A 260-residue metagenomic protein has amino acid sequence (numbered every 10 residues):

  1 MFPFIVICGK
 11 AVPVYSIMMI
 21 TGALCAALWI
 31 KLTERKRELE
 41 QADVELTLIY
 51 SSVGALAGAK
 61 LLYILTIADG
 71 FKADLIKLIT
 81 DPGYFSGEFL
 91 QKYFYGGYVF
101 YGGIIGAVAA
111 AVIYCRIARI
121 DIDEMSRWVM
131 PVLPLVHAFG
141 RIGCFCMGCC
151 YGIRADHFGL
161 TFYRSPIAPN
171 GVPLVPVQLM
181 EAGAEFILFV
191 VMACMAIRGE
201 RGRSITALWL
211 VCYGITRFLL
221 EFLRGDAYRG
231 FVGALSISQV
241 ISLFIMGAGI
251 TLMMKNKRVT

Functional and structural regions predicted by a protein language model:
M1-T260: A feature for loop-to-transmembrane-helix boundaries and adjacent hydrophobic helices in multi-pass integral membrane
